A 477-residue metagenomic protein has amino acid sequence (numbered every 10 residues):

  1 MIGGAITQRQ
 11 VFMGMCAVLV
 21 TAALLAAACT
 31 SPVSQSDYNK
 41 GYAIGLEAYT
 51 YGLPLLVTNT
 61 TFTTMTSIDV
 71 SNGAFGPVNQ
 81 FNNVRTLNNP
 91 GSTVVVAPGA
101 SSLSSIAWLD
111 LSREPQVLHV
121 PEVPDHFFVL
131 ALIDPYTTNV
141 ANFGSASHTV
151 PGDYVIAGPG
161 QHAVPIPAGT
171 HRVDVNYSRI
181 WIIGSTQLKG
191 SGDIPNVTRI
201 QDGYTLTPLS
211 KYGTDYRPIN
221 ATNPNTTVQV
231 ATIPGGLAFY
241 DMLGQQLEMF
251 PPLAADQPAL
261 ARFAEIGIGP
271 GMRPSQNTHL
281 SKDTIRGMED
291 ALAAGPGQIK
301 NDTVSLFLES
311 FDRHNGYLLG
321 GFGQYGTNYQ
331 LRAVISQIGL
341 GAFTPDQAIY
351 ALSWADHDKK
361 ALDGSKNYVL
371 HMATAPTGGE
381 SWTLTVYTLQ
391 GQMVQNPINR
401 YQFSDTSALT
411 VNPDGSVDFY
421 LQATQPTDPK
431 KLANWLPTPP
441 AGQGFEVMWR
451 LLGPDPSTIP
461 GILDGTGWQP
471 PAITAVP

Functional and structural regions predicted by a protein language model:
M1, V18-L19: Phosphate-rich ligand and nucleic-acid binding surfaces
I2-A5, I68: Juxtamembrane helix-loop transition sites at the ends of transmembrane segments in multi-pass membrane proteins
G4-C16: Bacterial N-terminal signal peptides that target proteins for export
A26-A28: C-terminal motif of bacterial Sec signal peptides marking the signal peptidase cleavage site
P32-P477: A compositional/structural signature for long, glycine/proline-rich flexible linkers and loops on extracytoplasmic
